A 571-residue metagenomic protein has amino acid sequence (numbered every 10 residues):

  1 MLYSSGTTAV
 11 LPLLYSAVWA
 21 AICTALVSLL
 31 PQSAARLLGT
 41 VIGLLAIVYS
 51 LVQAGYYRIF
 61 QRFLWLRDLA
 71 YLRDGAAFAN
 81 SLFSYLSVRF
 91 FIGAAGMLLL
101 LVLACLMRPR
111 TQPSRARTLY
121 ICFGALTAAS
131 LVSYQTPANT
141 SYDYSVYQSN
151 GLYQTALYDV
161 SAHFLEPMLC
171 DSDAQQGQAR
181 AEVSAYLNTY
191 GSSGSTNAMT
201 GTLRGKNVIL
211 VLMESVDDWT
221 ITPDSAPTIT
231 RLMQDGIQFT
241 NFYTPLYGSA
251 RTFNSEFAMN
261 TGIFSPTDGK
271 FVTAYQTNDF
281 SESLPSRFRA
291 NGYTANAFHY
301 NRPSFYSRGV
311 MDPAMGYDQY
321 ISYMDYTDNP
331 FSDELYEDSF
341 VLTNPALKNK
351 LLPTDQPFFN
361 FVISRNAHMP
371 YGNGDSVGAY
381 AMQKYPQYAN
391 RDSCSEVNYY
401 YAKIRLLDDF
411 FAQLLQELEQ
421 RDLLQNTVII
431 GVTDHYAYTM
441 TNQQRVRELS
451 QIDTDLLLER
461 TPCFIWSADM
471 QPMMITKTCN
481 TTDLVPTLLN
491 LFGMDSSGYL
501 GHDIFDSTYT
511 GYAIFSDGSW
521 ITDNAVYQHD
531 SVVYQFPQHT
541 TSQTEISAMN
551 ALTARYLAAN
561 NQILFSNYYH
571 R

Functional and structural regions predicted by a protein language model:
M1-A162: Transmembrane and membrane-interface helices of multi-pass, inner-membrane envelope-modifying transferases
L2, L11, Q61-L64, A128-C170 (+10 more regions): Proteins with a high burden of low-complexity, intrinsically disordered sequence enriched in S/T/G/P/A and R, requiring
L11-V18, R73-A76, N80, I92-G96 (+13 more regions): Generic detector of well-ordered alpha-helical segments enriched in charged/polar residues, highlighting helical
Q53-D68, S87-V88, L169-A179, T252 (+4 more regions): A diffuse structural propensity rather than consistent per-protein peaks
L66-L72, T140, V146-D159, H163 (+7 more regions): Low-complexity, intrinsically disordered regions enriched in charged/polar residues
F78, V132-L210: Membrane-interface segments at or immediately adjacent to transmembrane helices that form the boundary between
A185-R571: Solvent-exposed soluble domains appended to multi-pass membrane proteins
